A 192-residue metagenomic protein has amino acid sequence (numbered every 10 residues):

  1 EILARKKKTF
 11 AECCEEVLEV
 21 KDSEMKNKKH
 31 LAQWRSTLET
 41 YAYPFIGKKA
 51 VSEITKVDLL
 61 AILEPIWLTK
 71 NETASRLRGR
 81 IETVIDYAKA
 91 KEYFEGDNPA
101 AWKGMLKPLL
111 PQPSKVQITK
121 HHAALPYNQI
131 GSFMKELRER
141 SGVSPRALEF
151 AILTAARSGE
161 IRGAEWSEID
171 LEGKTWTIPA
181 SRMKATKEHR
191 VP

Functional and structural regions predicted by a protein language model:
E1, R5, K174, T186-P192: Short, intrinsically disordered, charge-balanced linker/junction segments flanking boundaries in proteins
I2-L68, V84-Y87, S114: Basic/aromatic-enriched alpha-helical hairpins
C13, L59, I130-F133, I169: Hydrophobic/aromatic residues in well-formed alpha-helices
E24, I66-E82, A90, F94-A164 (+3 more regions): Basic, Lys/Arg- and aromatic-enriched nucleic-acid-binding interface segment
H30-Q33, T73-R76, P192: Alpha-helical initiation/capping and key positions within long helical/coiled-coil segments
K49, V57, N128, A164-S167: Structural detector for helix-capping/boundary residues
E53, A124, V191-P192: Short aromatic/basic micro-patch
